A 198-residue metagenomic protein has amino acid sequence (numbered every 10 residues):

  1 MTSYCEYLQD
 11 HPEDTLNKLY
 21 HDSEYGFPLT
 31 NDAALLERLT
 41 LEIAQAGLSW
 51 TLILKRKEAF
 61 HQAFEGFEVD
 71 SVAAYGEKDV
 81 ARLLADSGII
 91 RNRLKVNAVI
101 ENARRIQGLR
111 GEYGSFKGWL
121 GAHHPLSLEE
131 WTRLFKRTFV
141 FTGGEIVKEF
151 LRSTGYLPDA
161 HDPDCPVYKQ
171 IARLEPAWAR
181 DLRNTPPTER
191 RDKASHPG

Functional and structural regions predicted by a protein language model:
M1-G198: HhH-family (HhH-GPD) DNA N-glycosylase catalytic core used in base-excision repair
